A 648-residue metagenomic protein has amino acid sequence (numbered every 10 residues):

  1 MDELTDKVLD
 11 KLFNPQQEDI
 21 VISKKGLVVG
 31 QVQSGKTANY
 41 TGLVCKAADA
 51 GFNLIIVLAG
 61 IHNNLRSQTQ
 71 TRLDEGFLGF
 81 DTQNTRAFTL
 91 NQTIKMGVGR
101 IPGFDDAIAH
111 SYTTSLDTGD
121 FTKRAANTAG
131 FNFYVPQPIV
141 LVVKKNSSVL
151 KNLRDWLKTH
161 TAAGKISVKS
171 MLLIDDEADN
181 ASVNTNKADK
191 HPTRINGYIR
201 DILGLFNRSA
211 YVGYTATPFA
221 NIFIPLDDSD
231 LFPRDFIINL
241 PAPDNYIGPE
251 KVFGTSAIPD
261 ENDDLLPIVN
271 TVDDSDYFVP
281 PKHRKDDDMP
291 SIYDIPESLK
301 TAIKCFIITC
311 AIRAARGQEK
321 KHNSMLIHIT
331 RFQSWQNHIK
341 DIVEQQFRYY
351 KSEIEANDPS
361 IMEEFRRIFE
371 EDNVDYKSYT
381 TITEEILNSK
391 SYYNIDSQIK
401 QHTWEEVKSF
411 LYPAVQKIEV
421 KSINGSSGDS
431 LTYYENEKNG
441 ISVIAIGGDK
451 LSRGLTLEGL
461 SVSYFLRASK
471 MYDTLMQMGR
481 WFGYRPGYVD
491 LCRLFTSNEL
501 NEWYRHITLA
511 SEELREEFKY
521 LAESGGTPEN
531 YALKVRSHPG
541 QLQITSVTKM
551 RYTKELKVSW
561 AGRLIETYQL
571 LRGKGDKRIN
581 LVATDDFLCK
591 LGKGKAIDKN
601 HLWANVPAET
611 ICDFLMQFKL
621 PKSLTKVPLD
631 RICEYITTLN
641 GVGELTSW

Functional and structural regions predicted by a protein language model:
M1-V29: Conserved pre-motif I regulatory segment
N39, L43: Hydrophobic positions on the alpha1 helix immediately C-terminal to the Walker A/P-loop
L54-I94, R331: Conserved Walker A/P-loop ATP-binding site and its immediately adjacent core in helicase/helicase-like ATPase domains
T82-T118, K165-A178, A188, R316-V443 (+2 more regions): Conserved C-terminal RecA-like helicase domain
N84-G97, K169-D175, D179, N184-R316 (+2 more regions): Conserved P-loop NTPase catalytic core
A107-S170, V183-I202, G447-G448: Conserved RecA-like ASCE ATPase "motif II neighborhood" in helicase/translocase motors
L205, E419-E502: Conserved RecA-like P-loop NTPase helicase motor core
S256-T380, I386-N388, F482, N498-W648: C-terminal helicase lobe and adjacent C-terminal extensions/tails of nucleic-acid helicase motors
